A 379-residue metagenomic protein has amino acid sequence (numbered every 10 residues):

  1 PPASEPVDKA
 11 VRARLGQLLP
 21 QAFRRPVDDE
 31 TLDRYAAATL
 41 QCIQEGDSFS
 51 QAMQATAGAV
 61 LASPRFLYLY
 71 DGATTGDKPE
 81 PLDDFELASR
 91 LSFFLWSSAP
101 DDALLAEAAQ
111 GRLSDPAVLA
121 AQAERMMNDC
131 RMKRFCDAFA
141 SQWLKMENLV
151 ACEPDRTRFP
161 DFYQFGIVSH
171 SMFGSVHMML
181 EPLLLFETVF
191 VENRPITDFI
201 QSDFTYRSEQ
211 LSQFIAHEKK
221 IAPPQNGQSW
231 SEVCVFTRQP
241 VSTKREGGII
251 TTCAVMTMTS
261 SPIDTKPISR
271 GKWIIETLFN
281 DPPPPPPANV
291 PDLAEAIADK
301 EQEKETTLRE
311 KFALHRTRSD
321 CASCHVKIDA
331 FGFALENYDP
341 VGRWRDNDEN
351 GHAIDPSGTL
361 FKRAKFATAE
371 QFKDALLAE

Functional and structural regions predicted by a protein language model:
P1-E379: Active-site substrate-binding loop specific to GH73 endo-beta-N-acetylglucosaminidase modules in bacterial autolysins
